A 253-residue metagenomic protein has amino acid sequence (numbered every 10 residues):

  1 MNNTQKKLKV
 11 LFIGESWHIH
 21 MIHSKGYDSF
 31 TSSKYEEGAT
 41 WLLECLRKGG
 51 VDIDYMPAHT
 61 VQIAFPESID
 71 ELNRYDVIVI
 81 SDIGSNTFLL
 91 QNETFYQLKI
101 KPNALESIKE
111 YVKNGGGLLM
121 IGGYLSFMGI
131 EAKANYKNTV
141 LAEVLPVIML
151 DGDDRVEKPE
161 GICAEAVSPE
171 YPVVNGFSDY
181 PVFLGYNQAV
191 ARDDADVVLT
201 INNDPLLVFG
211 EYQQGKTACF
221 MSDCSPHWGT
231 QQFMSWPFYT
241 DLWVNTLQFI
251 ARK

Functional and structural regions predicted by a protein language model:
M1-G84, I121-M128, P226, Q231 (+1 more regions): Aromatic-Pro/Gly-enriched surface loop or interdomain linker that acts as a lid/target-recognition segment
M1-N2, K6-L8, H18-S24, A39 (+1 more regions): An acidic, glycine-rich "communication" segment
V10-I13, W17, E71-I130, Q214-F220: Short alpha-beta junction capping motif
S32-A39, Q97-L105, Y111, A134 (+1 more regions): Solvent-exposed, acidic/flexible segments
N92-E93, I130-K133, T230-M234: Short, solvent-exposed loop/turn segments at secondary-structure boundaries
K137, M149, D153-R155, P159 (+3 more regions): Active-site-proximal C-terminal subdomain of hydrolase catalytic domains
N202-Q213: Short, surface-exposed beta-strand/loop micro-motifs that present aromatic residues
